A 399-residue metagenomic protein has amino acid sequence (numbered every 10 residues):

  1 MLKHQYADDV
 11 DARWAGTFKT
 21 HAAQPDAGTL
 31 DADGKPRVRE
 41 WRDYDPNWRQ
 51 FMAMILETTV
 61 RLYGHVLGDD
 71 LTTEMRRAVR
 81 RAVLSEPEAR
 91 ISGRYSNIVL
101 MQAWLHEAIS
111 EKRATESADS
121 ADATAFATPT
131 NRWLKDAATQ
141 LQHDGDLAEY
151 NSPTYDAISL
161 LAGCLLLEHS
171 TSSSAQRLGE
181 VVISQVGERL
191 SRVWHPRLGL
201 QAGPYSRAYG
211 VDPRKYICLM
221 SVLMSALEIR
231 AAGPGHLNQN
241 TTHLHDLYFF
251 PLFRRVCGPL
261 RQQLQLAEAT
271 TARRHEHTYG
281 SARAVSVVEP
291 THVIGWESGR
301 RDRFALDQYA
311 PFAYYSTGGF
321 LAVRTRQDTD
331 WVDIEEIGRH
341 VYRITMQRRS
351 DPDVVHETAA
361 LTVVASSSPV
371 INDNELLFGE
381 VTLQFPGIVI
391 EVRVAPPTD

Functional and structural regions predicted by a protein language model:
M1-G64, L71-E88, M101, R230-D399: Ser/Thr/Asn(+Pro)-rich, low-complexity disordered segments
A53-R61, T73-E268: Extracellular polysaccharide-recognition and catalytic grooves
